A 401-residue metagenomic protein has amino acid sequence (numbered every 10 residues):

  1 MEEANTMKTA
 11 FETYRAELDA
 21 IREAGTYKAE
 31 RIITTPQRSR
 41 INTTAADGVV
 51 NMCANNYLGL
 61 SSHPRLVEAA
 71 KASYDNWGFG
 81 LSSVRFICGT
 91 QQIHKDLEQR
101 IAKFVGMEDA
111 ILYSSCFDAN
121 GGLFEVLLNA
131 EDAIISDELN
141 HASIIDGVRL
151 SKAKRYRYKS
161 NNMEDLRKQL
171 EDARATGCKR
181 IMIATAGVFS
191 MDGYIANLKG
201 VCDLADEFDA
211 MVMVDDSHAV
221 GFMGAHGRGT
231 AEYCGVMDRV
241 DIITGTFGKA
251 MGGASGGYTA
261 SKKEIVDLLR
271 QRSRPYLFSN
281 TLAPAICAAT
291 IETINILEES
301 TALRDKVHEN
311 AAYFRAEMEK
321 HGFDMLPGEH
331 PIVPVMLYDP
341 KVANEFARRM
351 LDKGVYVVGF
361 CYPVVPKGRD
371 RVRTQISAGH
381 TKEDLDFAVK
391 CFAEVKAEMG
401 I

Functional and structural regions predicted by a protein language model:
M1-E3, P64, E68-A72, N76 (+4 more regions): PLP-dependent enzyme catalytic core of the Aspartate aminotransferase-like
R15-F79, A210: N-terminal "arm"/small-domain region of PLP-dependent enzymes with the aminotransferase-like
N56, Y156, S160-V214: Active-site phosphate-binding strand-loop segment of PLP-dependent enzymes
L60, D305-F314, E319-G354, V364 (+2 more regions): Conserved PLP-binding catalytic core of the aspartate aminotransferase-like
E68, A72-S115: Conserved N-terminal alpha-helix of the aminotransferase class I/II PLP-enzyme fold
G106, A130, L150-K152, F208 (+1 more regions): Short, structured coil segments at secondary-structure junctions
L123-A142: Conserved PLP-anchoring active-site segment centered on the Schiff-base-forming lysine
F208-M211, H218, M223-E329, V342: Active-site C-terminal subdomain of aminotransferase-like
